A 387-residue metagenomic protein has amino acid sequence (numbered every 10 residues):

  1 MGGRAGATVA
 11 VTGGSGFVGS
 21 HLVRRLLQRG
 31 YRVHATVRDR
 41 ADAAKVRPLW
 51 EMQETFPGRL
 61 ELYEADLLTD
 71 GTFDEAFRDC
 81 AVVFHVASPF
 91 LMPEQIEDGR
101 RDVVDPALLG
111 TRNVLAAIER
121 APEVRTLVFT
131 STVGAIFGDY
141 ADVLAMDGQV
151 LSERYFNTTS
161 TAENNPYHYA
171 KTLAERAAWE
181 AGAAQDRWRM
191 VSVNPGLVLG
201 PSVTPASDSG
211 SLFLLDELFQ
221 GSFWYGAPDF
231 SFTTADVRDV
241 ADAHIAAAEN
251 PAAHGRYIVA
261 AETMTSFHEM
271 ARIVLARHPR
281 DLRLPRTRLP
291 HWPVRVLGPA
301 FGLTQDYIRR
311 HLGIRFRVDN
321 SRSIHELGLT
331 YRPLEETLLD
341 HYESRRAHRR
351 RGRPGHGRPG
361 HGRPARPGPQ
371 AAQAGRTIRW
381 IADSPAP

Functional and structural regions predicted by a protein language model:
G3, A241-Y307, L334-P387: Mid/C-terminal beta-alpha module of Rossmann-like enzyme folds, strongest in SDR-family dehydrogenases/epimerases
G3, A7-Y31: N-terminal Rossmann NAD(P)H-binding glycine-rich loop of SDR-like oxidoreductase domains
R40-A44, W50-L109: NAD(P)H-binding glycine-rich loop region in Rossmannoid oxidoreductase-like domains and their noncatalytic homologs
H85, P89, Q95-Y167, V191: Conserved Rossmann-fold NAD(P)-dependent oxidoreductase catalytic core, especially the SDR/UDP-sugar
Q95-I96, N157-E163, V198, T204-P205 (+2 more regions): A conserved pocket-lining segment of Rossmann-fold NAD(P)-dependent short-chain dehydrogenase/reductase
T159-M190: Active-site Tyr-X1-5-Lys
A184-W188, G200-L214, A247-Y257: Glycine/proline-rich active-site loop of Rossmann-fold NAD(P)-dependent oxidoreductases
V237, V296-T330: Conserved C-terminal active-site "lid" loop/helix of NAD(P)H-dependent oxidoreductases that clamps the redox cofactor
